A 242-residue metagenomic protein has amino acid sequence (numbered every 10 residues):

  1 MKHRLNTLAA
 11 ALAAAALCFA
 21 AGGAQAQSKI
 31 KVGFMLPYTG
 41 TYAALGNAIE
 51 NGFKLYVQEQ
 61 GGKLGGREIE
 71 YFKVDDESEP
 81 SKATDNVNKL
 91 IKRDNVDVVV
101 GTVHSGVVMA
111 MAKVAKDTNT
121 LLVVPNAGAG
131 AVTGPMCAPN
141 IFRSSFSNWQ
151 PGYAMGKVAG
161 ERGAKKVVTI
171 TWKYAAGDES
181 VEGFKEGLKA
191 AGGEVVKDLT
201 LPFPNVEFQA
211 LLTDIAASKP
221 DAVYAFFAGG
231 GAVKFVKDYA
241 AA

Functional and structural regions predicted by a protein language model:
M1-A11: Bacterial N-terminal signal peptides that target proteins for export
L12-A14, A24: Cleavable N-terminal signal peptides
F19-A26: Sec/Tat signal peptide C-region and signal peptidase I cleavage site
K29-A44, T102-V103, K166-I170: Short beta-strand segments enriched in small/hydrophobic residues
I30-K31, G66-I69, R93-V98, D117-L122 (+4 more regions): Loop/turn elements at helix/coil->beta-strand transitions in domains of secreted/extracellular proteins
T41-N51, A175-E179: Glycine- and acidic-residue-enriched helix-capping/strand-helix junction motifs
L45-I49, E59, K63-V132, S144 (+3 more regions): Beta-alpha junction/loop-to-helix N-cap segments that form part of ligand/metal-binding clefts
D85, G130-A131, P139-A242: Extracellular/periplasmic Venus flytrap/periplasmic-binding protein
